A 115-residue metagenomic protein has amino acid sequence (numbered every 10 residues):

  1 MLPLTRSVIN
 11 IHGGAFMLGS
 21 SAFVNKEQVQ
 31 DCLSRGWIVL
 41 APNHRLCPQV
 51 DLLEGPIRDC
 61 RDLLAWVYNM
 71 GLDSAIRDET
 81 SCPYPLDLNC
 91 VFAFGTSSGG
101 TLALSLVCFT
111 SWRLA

Functional and structural regions predicted by a protein language model:
L4-A15: Short beta-strand element of the alpha/beta-hydrolase
G14, S21, I38, N43-C47: Short beta-to-alpha linker loops that shape the active-site pocket of alpha/beta-hydrolase fold enzymes
L18-A22, K26, Q49-V50: Short N-terminal helix/helix-N-cap motif within the alpha/beta-hydrolase-1
A22-L40: Short amphipathic alpha-helix adjacent to the substrate-entry channel of hydrolases
W66-A115: Primarily recognizes the serine-hydrolase "nucleophile elbow" in alpha/beta-hydrolase and SGNH/GDSL folds
